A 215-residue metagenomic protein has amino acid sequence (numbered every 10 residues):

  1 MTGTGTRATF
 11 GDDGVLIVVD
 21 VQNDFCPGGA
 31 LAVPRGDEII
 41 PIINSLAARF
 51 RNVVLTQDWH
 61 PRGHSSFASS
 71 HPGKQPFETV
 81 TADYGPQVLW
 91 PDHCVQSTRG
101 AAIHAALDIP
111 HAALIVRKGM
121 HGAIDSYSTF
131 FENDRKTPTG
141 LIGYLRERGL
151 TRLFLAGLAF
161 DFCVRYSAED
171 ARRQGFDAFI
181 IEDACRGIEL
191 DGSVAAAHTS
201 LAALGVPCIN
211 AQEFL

Functional and structural regions predicted by a protein language model:
G14-V21, F25: Short, hydrophobic/glycine-enriched beta-strand segments
V19, Q57, E182: Active-site flanking residues adjacent to catalytic metal/cofactor-binding acidic residues
N23, P61, H121, F160 (+1 more regions): Short, glycine/acidic-enriched loop or turn micro-motifs at the edges of active sites
G29-G36, T129-N133: Short glycine-enriched, charge-decorated loop/helix-capping segments at active-site entrances that position
P41-R152: Active-site alpha/beta core segments
I42-L46, V164-G175: Histidine-anchored nucleotide/phosphate-binding helix
F179-V194: Short, flexible loop segments at boundaries between secondary-structure elements
P207-L215: Short acidic-hydrophobic, aromatic-tinged amphipathic segments that line or gate anion-handling sites
